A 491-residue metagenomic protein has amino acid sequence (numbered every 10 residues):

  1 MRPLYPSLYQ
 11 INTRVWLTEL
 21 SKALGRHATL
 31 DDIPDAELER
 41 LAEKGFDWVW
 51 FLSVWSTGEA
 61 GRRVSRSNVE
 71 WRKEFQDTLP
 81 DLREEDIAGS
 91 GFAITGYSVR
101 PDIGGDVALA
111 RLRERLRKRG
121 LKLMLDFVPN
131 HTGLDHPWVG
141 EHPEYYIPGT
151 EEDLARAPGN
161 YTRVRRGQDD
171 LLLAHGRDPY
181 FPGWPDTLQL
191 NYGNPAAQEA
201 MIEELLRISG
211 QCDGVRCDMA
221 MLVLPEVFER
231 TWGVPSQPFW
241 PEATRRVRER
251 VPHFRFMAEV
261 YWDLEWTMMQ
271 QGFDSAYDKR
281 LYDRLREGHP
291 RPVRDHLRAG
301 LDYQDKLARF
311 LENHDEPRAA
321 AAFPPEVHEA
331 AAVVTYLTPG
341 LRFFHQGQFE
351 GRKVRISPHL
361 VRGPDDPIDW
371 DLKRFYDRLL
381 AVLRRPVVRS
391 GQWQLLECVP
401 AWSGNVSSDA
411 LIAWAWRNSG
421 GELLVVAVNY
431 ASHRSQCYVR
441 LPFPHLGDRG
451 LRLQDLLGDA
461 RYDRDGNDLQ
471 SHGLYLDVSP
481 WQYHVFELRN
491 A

Functional and structural regions predicted by a protein language model:
M1-A491: Active-site and adjacent substrate-binding regions of carbohydrate-active enzymes
